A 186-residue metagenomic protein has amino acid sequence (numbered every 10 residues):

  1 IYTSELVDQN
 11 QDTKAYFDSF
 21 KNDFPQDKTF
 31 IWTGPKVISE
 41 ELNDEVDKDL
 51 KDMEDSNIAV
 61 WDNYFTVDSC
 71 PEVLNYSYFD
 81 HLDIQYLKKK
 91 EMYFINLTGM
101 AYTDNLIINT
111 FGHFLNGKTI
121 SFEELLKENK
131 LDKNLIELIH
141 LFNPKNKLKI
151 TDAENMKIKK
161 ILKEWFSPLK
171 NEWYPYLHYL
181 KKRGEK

Functional and structural regions predicted by a protein language model:
I1-G117: Catalytic-core regions of glycoside hydrolase
N116-K186: C-terminal functional modules
